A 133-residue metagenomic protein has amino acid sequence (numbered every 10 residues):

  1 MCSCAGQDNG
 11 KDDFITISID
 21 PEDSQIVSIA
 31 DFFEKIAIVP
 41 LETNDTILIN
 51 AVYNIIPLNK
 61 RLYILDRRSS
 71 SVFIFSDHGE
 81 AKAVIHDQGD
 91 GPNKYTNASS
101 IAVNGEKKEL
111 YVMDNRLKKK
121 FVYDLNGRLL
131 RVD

Functional and structural regions predicted by a protein language model:
C2-S3: C-terminal motif of bacterial Sec signal peptides marking the signal peptidase cleavage site
D8-E42: Blade/loop signatures of beta-propeller domains
E42-T46, A51, E80-K107, D114-N115: Blade-loop segments of beta-propeller domains
T43, S69, H78-E80, L117 (+1 more regions): Short coil turn/linker residues within repeat-based beta-strand modules
N59-K60, E106-K108: Short coil/turn segments that connect the beta-strands within blades of beta-propeller domains
L62, V72-I74, L110, K120-V122: Hydrophobic beta-strand positions in blades of beta-propellers and related beta-sheet-rich domains
I64-R68, V112-N115: Conserved beta-strand positions in repeat-built beta-propeller and related beta-rich domains
N97, M113-D133: Asp-box/WD-like beta-propeller blade repeats and closely related beta-sheet repeat scaffolds
